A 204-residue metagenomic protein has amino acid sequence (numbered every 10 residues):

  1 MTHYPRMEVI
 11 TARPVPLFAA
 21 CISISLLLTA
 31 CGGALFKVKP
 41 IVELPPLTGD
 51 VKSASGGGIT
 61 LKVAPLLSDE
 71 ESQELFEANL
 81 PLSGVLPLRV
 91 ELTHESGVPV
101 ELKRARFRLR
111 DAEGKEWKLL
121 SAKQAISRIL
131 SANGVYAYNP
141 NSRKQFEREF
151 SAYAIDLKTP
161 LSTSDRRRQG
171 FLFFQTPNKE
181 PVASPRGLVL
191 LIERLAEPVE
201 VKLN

Functional and structural regions predicted by a protein language model:
T2-C21: Bacterial N-terminal signal peptides that target proteins for export
R13, S25-L27, S55: Serine/proline-rich low-complexity intrinsically disordered segments, especially terminal tails, linkers
F18-A30: Bacterial N-terminal signal peptides
C31-N204: Conserved functional micro-motifs across diverse proteins
